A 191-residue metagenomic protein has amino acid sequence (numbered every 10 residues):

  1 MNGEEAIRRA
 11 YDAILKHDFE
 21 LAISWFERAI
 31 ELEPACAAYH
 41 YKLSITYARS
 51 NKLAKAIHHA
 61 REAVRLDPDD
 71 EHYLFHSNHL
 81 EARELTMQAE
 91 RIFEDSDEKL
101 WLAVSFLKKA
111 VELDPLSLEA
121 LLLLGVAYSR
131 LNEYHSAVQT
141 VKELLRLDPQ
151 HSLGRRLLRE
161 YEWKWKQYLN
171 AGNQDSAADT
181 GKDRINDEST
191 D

Functional and structural regions predicted by a protein language model:
N2-L32, E84-K109, L113: Alpha-helical segment of the N-proximal tetratricopeptide repeat
E4, A38, E71-H72, H76 (+3 more regions): Start-of-helix register in tetratricopeptide repeats
K16, S50, D95-D97, L131 (+1 more regions): Structural motif corresponding to the intra-repeat A-B loop/turn of tetratricopeptide repeats
E27-L32, E62-R65, K108-E112, E143-R146 (+1 more regions): Conserved structural position within tetratricopeptide repeats
